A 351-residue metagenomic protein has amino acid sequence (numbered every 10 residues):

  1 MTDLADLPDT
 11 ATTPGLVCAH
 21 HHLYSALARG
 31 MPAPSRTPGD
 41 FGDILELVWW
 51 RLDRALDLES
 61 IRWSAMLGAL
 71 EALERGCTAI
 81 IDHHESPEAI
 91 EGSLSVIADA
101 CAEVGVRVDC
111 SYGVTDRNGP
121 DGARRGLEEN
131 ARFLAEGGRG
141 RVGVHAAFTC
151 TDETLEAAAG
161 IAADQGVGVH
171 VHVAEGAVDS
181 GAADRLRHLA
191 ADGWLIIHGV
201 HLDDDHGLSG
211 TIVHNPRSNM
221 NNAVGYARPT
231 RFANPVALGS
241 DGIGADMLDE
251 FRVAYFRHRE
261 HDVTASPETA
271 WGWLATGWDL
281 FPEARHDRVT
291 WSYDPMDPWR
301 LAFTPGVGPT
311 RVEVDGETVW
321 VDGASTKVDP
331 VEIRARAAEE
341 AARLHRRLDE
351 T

Functional and structural regions predicted by a protein language model:
M1-P14: Histidine-rich, glycine-flanked metal-binding segment
P14-A26, G168-E175: Histidine-centered catalytic micro-motifs
H20, G76, C101, V142 (+4 more regions): Conserved, mostly hydrophobic/aromatic
L27-I61, N118-G119, N130, G176-W194 (+3 more regions): Active-site gating loops and adjacent loop-to-helix segments of metal-dependent hydrolytic enzymes
M31-V106, E128-A135, A338-E340, R346-D349: Alpha-helical scaffold segments that flank or form the walls of functional sites
T37-P38, C77, S86-A147, D152-Q165 (+2 more regions): Mid-domain alpha/beta scaffold segments of enzyme catalytic cores
A135-L248, H258-P267: Active-site core of metal-dependent hydrolases
A270-T351: Active-site microenvironment of metallo-dependent hydrolases
